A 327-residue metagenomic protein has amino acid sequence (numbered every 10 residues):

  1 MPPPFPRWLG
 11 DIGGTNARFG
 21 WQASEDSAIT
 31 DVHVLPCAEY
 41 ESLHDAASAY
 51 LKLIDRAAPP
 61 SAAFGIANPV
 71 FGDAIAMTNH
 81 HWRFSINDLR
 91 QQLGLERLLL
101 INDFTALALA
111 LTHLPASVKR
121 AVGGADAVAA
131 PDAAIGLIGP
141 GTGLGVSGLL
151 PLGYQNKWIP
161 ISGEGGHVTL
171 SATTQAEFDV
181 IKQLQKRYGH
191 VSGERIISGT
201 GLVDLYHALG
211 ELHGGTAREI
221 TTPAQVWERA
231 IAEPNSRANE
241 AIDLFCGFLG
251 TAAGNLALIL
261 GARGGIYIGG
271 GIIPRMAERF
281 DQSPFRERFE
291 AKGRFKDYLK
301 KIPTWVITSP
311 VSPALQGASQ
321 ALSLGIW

Functional and structural regions predicted by a protein language model:
M1-A58, D179-W327: ATP-binding/phosphotransfer module of carbohydrate and carboxylate kinases, centering on a glycine-rich
R7-D11, S61-A63, L99, I135-G139 (+1 more regions): Short glycine-aspartate micro-motif
A17, P69-F71, G143-S147, D204 (+1 more regions): Short, acidic Gly/Pro/Ser/Thr-rich loop/turn segments
S24-D26, T78-R83, L114-V122, P151-I159 (+1 more regions): A glycine- and small-aliphatic-rich helix-loop capping segment at beta-alpha/alpha-beta transitions that lines
L35-C37, M77-H80, L99-A106, D126-V128 (+2 more regions): Active-site nucleophile and cofactor-binding loops and adjacent substrate-binding regions of central metabolic enzymes
I54-L100, T105-V118, L137, P274-E278: Short beta-strand-loop/turn "lid" adjacent to the catalytic site in phosphate-handling enzymes
R97-A130, A224-C246, T251: ATP-dependent carbohydrate kinase catalytic cores
V122-D126, A130-G193, F285-E290, R294-L299: Glycine-rich phosphate-binding loop of actin/hexokinase-like ATP-binding domains
